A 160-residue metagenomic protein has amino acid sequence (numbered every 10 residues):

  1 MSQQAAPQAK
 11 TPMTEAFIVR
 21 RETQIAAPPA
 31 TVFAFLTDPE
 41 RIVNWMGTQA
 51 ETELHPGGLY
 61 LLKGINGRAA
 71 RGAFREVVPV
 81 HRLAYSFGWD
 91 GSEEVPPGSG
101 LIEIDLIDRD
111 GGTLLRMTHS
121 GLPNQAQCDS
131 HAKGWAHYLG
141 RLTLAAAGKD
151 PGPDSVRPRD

Functional and structural regions predicted by a protein language model:
S2-E51: Hydrophobic ligand-binding cavity/cleft-lining segments
S2-Q4, T14, G121-D160: A conserved amphipathic terminal alpha-helix motif
Q8-K10, Y60, G91-E94: Short, P/G- and charge-enriched loop/turn segments at secondary-structure junctions
P12, A16, T31, Y60-L62 (+2 more regions): Charge-dense, helix-prone N-terminal extensions
Q24-A27, L61-I65: Alpha-helical scaffold segments that form or flank carboxylate-/histidine-based iron centers
V32, I42, Y60, F74 (+4 more regions): Hydrophobic pocket/interface hotspot
T37-D38, P79, L144-G148: Residues at helix-coil transition
A50-E51, P56, I65-L114, S120: Hydrophobic-ligand binding "helix-grip"
